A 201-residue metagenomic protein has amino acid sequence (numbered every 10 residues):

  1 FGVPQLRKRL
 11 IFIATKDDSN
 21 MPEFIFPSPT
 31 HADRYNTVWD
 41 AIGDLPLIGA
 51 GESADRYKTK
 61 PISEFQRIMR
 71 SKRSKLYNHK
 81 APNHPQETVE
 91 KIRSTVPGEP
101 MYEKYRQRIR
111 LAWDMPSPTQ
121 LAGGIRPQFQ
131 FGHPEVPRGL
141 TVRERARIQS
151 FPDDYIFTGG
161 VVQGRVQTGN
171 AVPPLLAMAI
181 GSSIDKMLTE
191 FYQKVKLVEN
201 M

Functional and structural regions predicted by a protein language model:
F1-M101: Class I S-adenosyl-L-methionine
T59-M201: C-terminal target-recognition/interaction regions appended to catalytic cores
